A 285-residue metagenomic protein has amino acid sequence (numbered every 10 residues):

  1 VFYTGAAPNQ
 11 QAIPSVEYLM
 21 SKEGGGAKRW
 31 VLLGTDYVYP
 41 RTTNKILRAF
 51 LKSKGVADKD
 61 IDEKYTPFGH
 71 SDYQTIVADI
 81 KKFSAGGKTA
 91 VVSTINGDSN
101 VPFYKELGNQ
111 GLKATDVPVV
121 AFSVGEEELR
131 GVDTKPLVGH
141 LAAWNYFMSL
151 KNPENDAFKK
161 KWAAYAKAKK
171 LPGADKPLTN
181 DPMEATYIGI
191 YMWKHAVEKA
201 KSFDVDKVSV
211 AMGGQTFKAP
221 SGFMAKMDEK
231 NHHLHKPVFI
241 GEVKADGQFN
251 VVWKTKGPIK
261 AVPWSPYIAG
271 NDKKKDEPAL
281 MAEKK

Functional and structural regions predicted by a protein language model:
V1-Q110, P153: Extracellular/periplasmic Venus flytrap/periplasmic-binding protein
A6, L107-Y187, E198-F203, W253-K284: Extracellular/periplasmic periplasmic-binding protein-like sensory domains
I13, R41, V101, E184-Y191 (+1 more regions): A structural signal for well-ordered alpha-helical segments within the folded catalytic domains of diverse enzymes
G34-Y37, Y146, A196: Residue-level signal for short, function-critical loop segments
T35, F122-V124, A245: Cofactor-binding loop segments of dinucleotide-utilizing enzymes, especially the Rossmann-like FAD- and NAD(P)+-binding
G173-A185, V208-V210, S221-E229: Short catalytic/ligand-gating loop segments at beta-alpha or beta-beta junctions within enzyme catalytic domains
E198-A219: Polar, surface-exposed loop/tail segments that function as active-site lids or cofactor/substrate-recognition elements
T216-K285: Solvent-exposed, acidic/polar segments of extracytosolic/periplasmic ligand-binding ectodomains
